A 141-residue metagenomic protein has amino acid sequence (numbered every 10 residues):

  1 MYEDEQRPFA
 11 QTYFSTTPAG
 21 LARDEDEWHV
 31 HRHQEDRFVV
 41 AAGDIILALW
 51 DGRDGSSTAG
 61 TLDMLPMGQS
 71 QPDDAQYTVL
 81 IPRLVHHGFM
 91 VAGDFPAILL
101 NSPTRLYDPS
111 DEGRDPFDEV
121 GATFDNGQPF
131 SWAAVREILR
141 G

Functional and structural regions predicted by a protein language model:
M1-A75, D94-G141: Non-catalytic, conserved peripheral segments adjacent to functional cores
A48, V79, H87-A92: Short beta-strand His + acidic residue motifs that chelate non-heme Fe in jelly-roll/DSBH and cupin folds
